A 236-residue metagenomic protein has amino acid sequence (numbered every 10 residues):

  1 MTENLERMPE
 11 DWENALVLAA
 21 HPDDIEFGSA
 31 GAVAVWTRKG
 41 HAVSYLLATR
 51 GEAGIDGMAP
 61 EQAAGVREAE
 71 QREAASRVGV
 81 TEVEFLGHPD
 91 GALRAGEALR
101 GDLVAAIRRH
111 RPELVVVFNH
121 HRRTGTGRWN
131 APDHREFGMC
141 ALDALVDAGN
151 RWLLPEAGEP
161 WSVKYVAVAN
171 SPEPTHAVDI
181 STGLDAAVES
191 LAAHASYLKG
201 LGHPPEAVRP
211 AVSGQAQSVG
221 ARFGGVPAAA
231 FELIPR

Functional and structural regions predicted by a protein language model:
M1-E113, E232: Active-site rim/loop-helix segments in enzyme catalytic domains that contact anionic ligands
M1-L16, G96-R236: Metal-dependent de-N-acetylase/amidase catalytic core
